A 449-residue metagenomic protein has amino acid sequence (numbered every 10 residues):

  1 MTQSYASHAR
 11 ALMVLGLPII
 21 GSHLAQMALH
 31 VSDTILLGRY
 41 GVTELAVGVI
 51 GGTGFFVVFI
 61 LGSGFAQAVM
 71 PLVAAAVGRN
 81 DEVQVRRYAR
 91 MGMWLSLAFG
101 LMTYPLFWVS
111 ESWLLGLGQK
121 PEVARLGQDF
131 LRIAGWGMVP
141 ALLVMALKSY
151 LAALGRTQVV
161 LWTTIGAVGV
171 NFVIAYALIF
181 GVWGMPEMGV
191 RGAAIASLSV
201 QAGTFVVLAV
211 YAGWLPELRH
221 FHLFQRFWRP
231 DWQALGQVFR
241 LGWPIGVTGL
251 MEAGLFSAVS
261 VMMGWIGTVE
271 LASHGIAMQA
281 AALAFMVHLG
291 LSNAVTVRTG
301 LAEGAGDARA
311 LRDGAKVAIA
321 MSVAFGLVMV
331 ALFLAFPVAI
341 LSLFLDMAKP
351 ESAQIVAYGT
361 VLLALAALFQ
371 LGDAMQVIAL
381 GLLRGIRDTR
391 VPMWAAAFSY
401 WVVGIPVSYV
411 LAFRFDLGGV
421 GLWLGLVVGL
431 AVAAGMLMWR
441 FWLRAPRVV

Functional and structural regions predicted by a protein language model:
M1-G16, V73-V139, V170, P186-W243 (+2 more regions): Short alpha-helical transmembrane segments in multi-pass integral membrane proteins
Q3-I35, R39-Y40, T53-A68, L72 (+7 more regions): N-terminal transmembrane alpha-helices
V14-D33, I133, V144, A167 (+5 more regions): Transmembrane helical elements of multi-pass membrane transporters/channels
L24-V47, L115-P121, A177-M188, L250-L283 (+3 more regions): Helix-terminus/linker motif at the lipid-water interface of multi-pass membrane proteins
V42-T53, G127, L131, A194 (+3 more regions): Small-residue hotspots at the loop-to-helix junctions and early N-terminal turns of transmembrane alpha-helices
V47-Y104, W108, A141-V160, S273-F336 (+1 more regions): Small-residue-rich hydrophobic transmembrane alpha-helices
A66, A134-A152, V160-V168, A193-A209 (+6 more regions): Short runs within selected transmembrane alpha-helices of multi-pass transporters and secretion channels
F107, S149, A175, I179 (+8 more regions): Structural signal for membrane-spanning alpha-helices in multi-pass inner-membrane proteins, emphasizing helix cores
